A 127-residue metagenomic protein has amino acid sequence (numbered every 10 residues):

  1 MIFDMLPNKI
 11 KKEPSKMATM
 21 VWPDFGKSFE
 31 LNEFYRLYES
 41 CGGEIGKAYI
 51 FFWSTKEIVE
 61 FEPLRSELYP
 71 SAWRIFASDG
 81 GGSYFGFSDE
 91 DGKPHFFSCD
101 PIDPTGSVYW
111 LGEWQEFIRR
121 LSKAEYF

Functional and structural regions predicted by a protein language model:
M1-G86, Y126: A surface-exposed partner-binding patch
F87-D91: Short acidic-glycine loop/turn motifs at beta-strand connectors
G92-I102: Intrinsically disordered, low-complexity regulatory segments enriched in Ser/Thr/Pro and charged residues
D100-F127: Compact, glycine/acidic-enriched structural inserts
